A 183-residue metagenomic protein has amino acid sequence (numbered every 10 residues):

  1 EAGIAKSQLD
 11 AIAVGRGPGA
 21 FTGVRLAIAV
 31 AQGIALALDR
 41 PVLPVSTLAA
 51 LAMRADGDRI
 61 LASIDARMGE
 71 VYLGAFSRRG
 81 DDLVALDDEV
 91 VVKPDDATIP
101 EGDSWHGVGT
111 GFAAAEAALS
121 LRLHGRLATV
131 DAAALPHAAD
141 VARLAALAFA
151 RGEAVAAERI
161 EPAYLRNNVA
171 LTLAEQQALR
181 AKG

Functional and structural regions predicted by a protein language model:
E1-P18: N-terminal beta-alpha supersecondary unit
A2-S7, A35-V45: Phosphate-handling active-site elements
A13-P41: DPxDG-like acidic metal-binding loop motif
P41-P136, A150, Y164, V169-A170 (+1 more regions): Surface "functional belts" at beta-alpha junctions
A142: Active-site glycine/GP-rich loop and adjacent strand/helix microenvironment that borders small-molecule binding pockets
A145-E153: Short, hydrophobic alpha-helical segments
A154-E158: Flexible, glycine/charged-enriched surface loops at secondary-structure junctions
E175-G183: Nucleotide/phosphate-binding catalytic cleft detector across ATP-hydrolyzing and phosphate-transferring enzymes
